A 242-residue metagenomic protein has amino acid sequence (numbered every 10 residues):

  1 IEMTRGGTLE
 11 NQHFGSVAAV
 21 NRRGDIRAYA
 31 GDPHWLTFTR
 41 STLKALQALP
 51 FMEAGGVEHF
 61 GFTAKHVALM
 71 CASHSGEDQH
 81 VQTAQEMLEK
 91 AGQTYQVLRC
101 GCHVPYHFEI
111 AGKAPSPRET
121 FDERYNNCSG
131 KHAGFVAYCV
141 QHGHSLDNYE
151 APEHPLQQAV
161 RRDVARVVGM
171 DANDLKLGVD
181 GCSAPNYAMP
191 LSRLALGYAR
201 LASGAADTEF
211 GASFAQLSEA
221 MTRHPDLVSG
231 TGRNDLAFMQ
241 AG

Functional and structural regions predicted by a protein language model:
I1-H34: Beta-lactamase-like hydrolase cores
L9, T39, R124-H132, A151-L156 (+4 more regions): Short, contiguous, pocket-lining structural segments that sit at or immediately flank catalytic/ligand-binding sites
A30-F38, M70-H74, R118-N126, G178-P185: A short glycine/serine-rich beta->alpha loop
T39-V57: Active-site SXXK
G61-C71, V97-G101, K176-G181, F210-R223: Beta-strand segments within the central parallel beta-sheet cores of soluble alpha/beta enzyme folds
T63-D174: Active-site-adjacent helix/loop patches that line small-molecule binding or acyl-intermediate pockets
P185-G204, S213, L217-T222: Active-site-proximal alpha-helical segments within enzyme catalytic domains
F210-G242: Conserved SxxK-family serine transpeptidase/carboxypeptidase catalytic domain of penicillin-binding proteins
